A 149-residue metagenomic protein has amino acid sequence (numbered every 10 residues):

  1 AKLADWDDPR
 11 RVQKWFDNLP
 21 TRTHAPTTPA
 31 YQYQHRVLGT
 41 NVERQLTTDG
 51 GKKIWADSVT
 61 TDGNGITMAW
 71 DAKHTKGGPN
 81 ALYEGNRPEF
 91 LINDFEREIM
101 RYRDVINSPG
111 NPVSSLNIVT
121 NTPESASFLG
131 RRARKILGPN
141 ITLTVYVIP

Functional and structural regions predicted by a protein language model:
A1-P149: Catalytic toxin/effector domains delivered as secreted proteins or via bacterial secretion systems
